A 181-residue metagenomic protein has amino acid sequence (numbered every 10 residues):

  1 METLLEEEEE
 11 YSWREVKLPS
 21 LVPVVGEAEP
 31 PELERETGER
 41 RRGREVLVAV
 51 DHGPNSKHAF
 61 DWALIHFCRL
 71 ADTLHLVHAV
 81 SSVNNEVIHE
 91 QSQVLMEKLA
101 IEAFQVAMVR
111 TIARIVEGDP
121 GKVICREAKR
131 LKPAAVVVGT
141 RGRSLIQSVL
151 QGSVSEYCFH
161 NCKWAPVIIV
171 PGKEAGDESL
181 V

Functional and structural regions predicted by a protein language model:
M1-E34, N55, R126-V181: Gly/Ser-rich helix-loop-strand patches that form or flank binding pockets for ribonucleotide-derived cofactors
E34-H89, Q93, E102-Q105, T111 (+1 more regions): Small/aliphatic-rich secondary-structure junction motif
D51, V116, R141-G142: Structured loop/turn residues at secondary-structure junctions
S56, F60, P120-G121, Q151: Amphipathic coiled-coil/heptad-repeat helices and related helical stalk/stem segments that mediate oligomerization
W62, H66-F67, T73, L95-E102 (+4 more regions): Alpha-helical recognition domains of nuclear gene-regulatory proteins
S92-L95, P120: Amphipathic alpha-helical interface surfaces
T111-A113, V167: Generic structural signal for residues in well-ordered beta-strands
I115-V123: Charged docking surfaces used in two-component/phosphorelay signaling
